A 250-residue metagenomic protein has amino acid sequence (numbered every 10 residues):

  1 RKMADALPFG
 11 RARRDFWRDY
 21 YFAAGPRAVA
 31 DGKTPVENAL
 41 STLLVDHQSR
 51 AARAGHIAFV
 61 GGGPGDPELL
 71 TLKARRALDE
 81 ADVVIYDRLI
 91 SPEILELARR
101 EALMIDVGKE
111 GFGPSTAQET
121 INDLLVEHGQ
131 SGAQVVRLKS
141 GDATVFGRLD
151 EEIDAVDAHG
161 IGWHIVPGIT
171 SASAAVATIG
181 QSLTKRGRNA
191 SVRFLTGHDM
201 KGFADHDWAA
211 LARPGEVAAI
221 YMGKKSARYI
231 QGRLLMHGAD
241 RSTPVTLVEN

Functional and structural regions predicted by a protein language model:
R1, P92-E93, G111-G113, T170-A174 (+3 more regions): Short gly/pro/ser/thr-enriched loop/turn and capping motifs at secondary-structure boundaries
K2-I57, E119-T120, Q130-V135, S191 (+1 more regions): A contiguous loop/helix-start segment that scaffolds small-molecule binding in enzyme catalytic cores
T42-F59, A77, A81-I169, A174: Class I S-adenosyl-L-methionine
G62, L89, S140, G197 (+1 more regions): Cofactor-binding loop segments of dinucleotide-utilizing enzymes, especially the Rossmann-like FAD- and NAD(P)+-binding
G65-P67: Flexible loop/N-cap segments at domain edges
L72-E80, A98-L103, E151-A155, G180-S182 (+2 more regions): Short, solvent-exposed amphipathic alpha-helical segments in soluble enzyme and RNA/protein-processing domains
A102-K109, G160-H164, L183-R193, G238-L247: Short hydrophobic/aromatic-enriched beta-strand-loop microsegments
D142-P214: Class I SAM-dependent methyltransferase SAM-binding "motif I" and its flanking Rossmann-like core
